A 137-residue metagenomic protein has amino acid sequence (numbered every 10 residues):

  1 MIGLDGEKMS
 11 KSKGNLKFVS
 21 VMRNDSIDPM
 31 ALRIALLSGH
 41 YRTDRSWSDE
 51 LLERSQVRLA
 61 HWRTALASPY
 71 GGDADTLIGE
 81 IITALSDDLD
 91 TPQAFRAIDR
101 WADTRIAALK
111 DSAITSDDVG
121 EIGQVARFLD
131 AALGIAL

Functional and structural regions predicted by a protein language model:
I2-G3: Basic helix-turn-helix/winged-helix DNA-binding cores and closely related short helical interaction motifs
E7-L137: Structural preference for alpha-helix termini/caps and helix-kink/transition segments
